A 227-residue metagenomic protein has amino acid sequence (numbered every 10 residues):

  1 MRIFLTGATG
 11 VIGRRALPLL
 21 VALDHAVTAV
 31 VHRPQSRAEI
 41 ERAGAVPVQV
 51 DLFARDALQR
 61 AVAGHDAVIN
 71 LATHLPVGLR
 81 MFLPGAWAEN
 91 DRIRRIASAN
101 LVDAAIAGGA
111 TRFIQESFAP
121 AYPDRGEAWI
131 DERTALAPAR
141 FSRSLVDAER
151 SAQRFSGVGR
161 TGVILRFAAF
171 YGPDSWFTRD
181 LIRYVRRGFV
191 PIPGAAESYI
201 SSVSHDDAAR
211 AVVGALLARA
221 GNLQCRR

Functional and structural regions predicted by a protein language model:
I3-H25: N-terminal Rossmann NAD(P)H-binding glycine-rich loop of SDR-like oxidoreductase domains
T6, V30, L71-H74, F113-A119 (+1 more regions): SDR active-site strand-loop-helix element
H32-I96, N100: NAD(P)H-binding glycine-rich loop region in Rossmannoid oxidoreductase-like domains and their noncatalytic homologs
F82-R140: Conserved Rossmann-fold NAD(P)-dependent oxidoreductase catalytic core, especially the SDR/UDP-sugar
S117-F118, R150-P173: Conserved beta-loop-beta element that borders a ligand/cofactor-binding pocket
L136-F141, R166-S175, A195-V203: Glycine-rich "substrate-gating" loop/helix at the edge of Rossmann-like oxidoreductase active sites
L145-V146, V158-R160, Y171-L181, G214-Q224: Glycine/proline-rich active-site loop of Rossmann-fold NAD(P)-dependent oxidoreductases
I182-P191, E197-R227: Alpha-helical substrate-binding/gating segment
